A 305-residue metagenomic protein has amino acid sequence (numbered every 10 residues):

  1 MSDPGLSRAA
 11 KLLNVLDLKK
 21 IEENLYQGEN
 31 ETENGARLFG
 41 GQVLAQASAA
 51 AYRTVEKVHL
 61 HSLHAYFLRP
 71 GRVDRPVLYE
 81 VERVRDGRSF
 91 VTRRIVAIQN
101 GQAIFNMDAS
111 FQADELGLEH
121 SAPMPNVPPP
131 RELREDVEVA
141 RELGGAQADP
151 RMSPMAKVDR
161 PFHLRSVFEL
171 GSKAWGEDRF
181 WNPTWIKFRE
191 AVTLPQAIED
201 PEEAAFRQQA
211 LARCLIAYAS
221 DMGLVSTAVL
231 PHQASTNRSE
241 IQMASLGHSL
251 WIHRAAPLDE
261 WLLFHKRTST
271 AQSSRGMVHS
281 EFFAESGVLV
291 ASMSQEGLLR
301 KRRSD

Functional and structural regions predicted by a protein language model:
M1-D305: Terminal targeting signals and extreme-terminal segments of soluble enzymes
